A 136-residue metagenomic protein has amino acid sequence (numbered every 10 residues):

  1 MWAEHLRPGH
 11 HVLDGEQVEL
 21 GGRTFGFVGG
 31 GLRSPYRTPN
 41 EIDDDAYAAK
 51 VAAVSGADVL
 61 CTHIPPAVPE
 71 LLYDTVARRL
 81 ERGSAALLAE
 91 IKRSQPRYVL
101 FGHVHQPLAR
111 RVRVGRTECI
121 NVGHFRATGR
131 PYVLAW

Functional and structural regions predicted by a protein language model:
M1, V12-D14, V59-H63, I91-P107 (+1 more regions): Active-site neighborhood of phospho(di)ester-bond hydrolases with catalytic His/Asp-centered motifs
M1-R82: Conserved catalytic scaffold of divalent metal-dependent phosphoesterases
P8-H10, D43-D44, L100-H103, G115-T117: Short amphipathic alpha-helical surface micro-motifs
E19-G22, A89-S94, Q106-W136: Binuclear metal-dependent phosphoesterase catalytic core
G29-G30, G83, G102, G123: Glycine-centered flexibility sites
T38, A49, L100-H103, L134: Intrinsically disordered, low-complexity regions enriched in small/polar residues
T38-I42, H103-V112: Short secondary-structure transition/capping segments
